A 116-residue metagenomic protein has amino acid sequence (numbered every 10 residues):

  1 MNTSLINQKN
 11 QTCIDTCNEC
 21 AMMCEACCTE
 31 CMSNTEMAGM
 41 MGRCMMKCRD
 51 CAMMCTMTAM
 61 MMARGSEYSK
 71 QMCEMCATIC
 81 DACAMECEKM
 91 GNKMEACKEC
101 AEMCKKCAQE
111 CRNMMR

Functional and structural regions predicted by a protein language model:
M1-R116: Amphipathic alpha-helical hairpins
